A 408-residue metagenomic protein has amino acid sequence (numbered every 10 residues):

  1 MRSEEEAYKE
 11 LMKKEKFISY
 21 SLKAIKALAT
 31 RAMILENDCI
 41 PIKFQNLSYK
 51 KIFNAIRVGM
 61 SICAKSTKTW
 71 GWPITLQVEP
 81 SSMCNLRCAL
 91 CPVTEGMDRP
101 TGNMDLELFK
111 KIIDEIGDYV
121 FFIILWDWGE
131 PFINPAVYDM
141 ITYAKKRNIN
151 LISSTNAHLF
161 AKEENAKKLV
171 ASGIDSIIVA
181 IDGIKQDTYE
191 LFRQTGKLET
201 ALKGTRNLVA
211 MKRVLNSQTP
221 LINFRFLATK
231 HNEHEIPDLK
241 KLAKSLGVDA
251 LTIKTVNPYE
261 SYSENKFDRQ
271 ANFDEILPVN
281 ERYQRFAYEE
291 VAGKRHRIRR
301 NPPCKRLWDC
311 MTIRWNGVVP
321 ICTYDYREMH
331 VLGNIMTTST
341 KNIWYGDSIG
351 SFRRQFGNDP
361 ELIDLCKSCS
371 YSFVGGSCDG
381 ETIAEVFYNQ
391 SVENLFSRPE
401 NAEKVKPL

Functional and structural regions predicted by a protein language model:
M1-C39, E79, R99-M104, R147-N150 (+3 more regions): Radical SAM enzyme [4Fe-4S]-AdoMet core and its adjacent flexible, acidic and glycine-rich loops/tails across
L11-W72, L86, T142: Recognition helices and adjacent regulatory flanks at domain boundaries
C63-L90, F121-W126, L227, R306-G317: N-terminal pre-triad scaffold of radical SAM enzymes
K68-E107, C322-E328: Canonical Radical SAM [4Fe-4S] cluster-binding loop centered on the CxxxCxxC motif and its immediate flanking residues
N85-V93, I363-V374: Local cysteine-cluster metal-coordination motifs and their immediate loop/turn environment, predominantly Fe-S cluster
R87, Y119, G173, G247 (+1 more regions): Short loop/turn motifs at secondary-structure junctions
D98-I152, L159-S172: Conserved Radical SAM active-site core
P131-F132, N156-F160, G183, T229-N232: Short beta->alpha connector loops
